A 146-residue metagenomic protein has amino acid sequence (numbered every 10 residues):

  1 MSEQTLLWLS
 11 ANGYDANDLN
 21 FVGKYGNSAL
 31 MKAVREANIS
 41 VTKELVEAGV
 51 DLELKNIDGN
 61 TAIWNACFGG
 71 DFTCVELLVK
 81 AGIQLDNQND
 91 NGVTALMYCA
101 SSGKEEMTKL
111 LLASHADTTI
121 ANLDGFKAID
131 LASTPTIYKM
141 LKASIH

Functional and structural regions predicted by a protein language model:
M1-E36, K43, E47, H146: Intrinsically disordered, low-complexity regulatory segments in ankyrin-centric signaling systems
M1-N12, S114, L123-H146: Ankyrin-repeat-protein effector appendages
A16-L19, L52, L85, T118: Ankyrin-repeat inter-repeat connecting loop/turn
K24-Y25, I57-D58, D90-N91, L123-D124: Ankyrin repeat start-site detector
